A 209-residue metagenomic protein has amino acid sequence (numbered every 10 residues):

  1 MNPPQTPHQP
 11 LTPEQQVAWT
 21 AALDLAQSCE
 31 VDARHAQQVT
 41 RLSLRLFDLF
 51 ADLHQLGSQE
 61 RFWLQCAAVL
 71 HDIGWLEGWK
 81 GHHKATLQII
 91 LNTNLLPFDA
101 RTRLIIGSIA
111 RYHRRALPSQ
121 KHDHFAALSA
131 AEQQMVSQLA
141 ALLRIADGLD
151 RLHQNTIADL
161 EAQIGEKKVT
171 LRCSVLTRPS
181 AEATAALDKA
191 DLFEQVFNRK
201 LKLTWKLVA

Functional and structural regions predicted by a protein language model:
N2-Q27: Charged, compositionally biased N-terminal leader segments and the immediate start of the first structured element
L11-W19, R61, A162-E166: Flexible hinge/switch segments at interdomain interfaces of large molecular machines
T12, A33, S180: Charge-dense, low-complexity intrinsically disordered segments
Q15-V17, D99, S129-A130, S174: General structural signal for secondary-structure boundaries
A22-C29, R34-H35, R41-A162: Divalent metal-dependent catalytic cores for phosphoryl transfer on phosphate-bearing substrates
L149-T204: Low-complexity, glycine/alanine/valine/leucine- and proline-rich hydrophobic stretches
L207-A209: C-terminal catalytic subdomain
